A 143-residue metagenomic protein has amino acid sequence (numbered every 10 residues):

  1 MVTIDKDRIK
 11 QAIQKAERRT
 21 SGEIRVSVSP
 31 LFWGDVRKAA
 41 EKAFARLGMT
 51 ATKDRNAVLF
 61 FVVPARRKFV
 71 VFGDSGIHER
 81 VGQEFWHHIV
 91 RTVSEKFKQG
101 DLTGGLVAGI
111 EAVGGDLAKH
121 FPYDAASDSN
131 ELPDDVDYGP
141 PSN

Functional and structural regions predicted by a protein language model:
M1-A57, V62-N143: A structural boundary signal for the start of the first folded domain, especially the loop/turn and N-capping region
